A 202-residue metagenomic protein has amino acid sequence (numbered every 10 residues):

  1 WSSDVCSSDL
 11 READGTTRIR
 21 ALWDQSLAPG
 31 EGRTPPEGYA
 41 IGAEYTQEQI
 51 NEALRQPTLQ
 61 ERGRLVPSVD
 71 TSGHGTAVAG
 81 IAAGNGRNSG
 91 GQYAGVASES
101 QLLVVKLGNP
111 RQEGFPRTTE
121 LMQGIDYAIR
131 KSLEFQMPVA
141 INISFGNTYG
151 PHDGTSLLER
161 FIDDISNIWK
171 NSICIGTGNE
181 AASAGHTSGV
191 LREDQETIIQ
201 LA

Functional and structural regions predicted by a protein language model:
S3-T119, Q136, I168-K170, A184-G185: Subtilisin-like serine protease catalytic core
C6, N109-A202: Substrate-binding/access-modulating region of protease and related hydrolase catalytic domains
